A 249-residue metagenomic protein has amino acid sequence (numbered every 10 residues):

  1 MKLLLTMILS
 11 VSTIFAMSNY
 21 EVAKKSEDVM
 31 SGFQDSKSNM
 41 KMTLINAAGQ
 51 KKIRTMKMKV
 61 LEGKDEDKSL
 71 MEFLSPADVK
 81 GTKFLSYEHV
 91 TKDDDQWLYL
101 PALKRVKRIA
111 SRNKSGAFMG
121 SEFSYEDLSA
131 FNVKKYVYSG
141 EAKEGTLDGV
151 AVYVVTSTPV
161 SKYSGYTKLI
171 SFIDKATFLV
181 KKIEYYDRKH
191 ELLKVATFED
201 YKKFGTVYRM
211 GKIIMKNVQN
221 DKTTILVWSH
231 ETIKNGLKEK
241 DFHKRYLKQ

Functional and structural regions predicted by a protein language model:
L3-S12: Sec-dependent N-terminal signal peptides
S12-S18: Sec/Tat signal peptide C-region and signal peptidase I cleavage site
S18-A102: N-terminal mature ectodomain segment of secretory-pathway/periplasmic proteins
Y20, K52-I53, L128-G140, H190-V195: A short, amphipathic edge element
K59-L61, S139-T146, E199-Y201: Short amphipathic beta-strand and strand-loop transition segments with alternating hydrophobic
F73-S75, L98-L100, A110, G140-A142 (+2 more regions): Short, structured patches in soluble enzyme cores that scaffold and shape functional sites
L85, D95, R105-K107, G116 (+2 more regions): Gly/Pro-enriched, hydrophobic low-complexity segments that function as extracytoplasmic propeptides/linkers
K248-Q249: Short, solvent-exposed mixed-charge patches
